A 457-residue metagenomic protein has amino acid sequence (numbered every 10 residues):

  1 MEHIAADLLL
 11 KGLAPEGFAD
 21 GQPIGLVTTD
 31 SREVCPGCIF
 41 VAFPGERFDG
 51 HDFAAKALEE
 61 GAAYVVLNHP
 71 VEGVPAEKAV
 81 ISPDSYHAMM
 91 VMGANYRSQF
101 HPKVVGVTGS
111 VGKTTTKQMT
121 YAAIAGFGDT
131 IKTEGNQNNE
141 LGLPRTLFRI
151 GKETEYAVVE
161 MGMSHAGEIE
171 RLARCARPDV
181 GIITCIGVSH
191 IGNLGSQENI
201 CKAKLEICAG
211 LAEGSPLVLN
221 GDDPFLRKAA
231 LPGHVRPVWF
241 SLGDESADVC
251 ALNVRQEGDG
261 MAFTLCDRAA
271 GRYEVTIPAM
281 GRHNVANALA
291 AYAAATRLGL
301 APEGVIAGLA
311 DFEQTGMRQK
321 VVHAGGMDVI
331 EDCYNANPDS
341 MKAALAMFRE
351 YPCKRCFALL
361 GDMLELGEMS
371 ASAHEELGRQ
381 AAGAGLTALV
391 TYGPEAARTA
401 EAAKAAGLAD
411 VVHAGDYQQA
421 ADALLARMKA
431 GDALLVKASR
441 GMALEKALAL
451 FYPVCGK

Functional and structural regions predicted by a protein language model:
M1-V91, Y351-C353, R379-Q380, A384-P394: N-terminal leader/targeting and accessory segments in enzymes
K11, A88-G221, F225-G233, A426 (+1 more regions): Phosphate-binding loop of NTP-binding sites
C38, A57, M92, V107 (+12 more regions): Residue-level signal for inorganic ion chemistry
G45-F48, T315, C333-G407, C455-K457: Active-site beta-alpha connecting loops in nucleotide-dependent enzymes
L67, V71-A76, I182-D328, C353-K354 (+3 more regions): Acidic, Mg2+-coordinating active-site environments of NTP-dependent enzymes
A79-D84, V411-A420: Short acidic-hydrophobic, aromatic-tinged amphipathic segments that line or gate anion-handling sites
V107, G316-R318, G441-A449: ATP-dependent carboxylate/acyl-activation modules
V188-L194, I330, M363-G367, V436: A short acidic, helix-capping loop that chelates divalent metal ions and anchors anionic groups
